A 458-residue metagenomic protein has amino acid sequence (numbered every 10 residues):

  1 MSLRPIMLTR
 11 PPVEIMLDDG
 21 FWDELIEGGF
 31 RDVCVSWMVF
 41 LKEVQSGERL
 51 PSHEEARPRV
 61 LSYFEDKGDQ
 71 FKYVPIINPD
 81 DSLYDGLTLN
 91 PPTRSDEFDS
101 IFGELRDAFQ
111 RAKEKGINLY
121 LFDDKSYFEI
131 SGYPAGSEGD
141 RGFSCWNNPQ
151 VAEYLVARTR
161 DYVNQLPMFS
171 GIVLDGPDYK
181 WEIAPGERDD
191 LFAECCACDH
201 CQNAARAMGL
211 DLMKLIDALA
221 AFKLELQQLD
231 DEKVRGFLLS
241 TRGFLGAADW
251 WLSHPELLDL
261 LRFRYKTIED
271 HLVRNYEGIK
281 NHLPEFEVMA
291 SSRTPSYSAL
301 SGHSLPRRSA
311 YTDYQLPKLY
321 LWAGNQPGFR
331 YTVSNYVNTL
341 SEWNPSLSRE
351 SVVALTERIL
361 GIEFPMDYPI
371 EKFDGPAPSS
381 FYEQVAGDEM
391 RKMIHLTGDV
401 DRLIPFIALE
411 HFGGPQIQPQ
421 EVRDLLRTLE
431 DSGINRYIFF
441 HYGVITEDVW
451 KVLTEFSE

Functional and structural regions predicted by a protein language model:
R4-I15, D80-F102, E138-E153, H254-E269 (+2 more regions): The substrate-binding groove and active-site-proximal loops of carbohydrate-active enzymes, especially glycoside
L17-E43, P51, E55-S82, N164-G171 (+2 more regions): Catalytic domains of carbohydrate-active enzymes, especially glycoside hydrolases
Q45-Y73, Y127-W146, L174-A247, S309 (+1 more regions): Aromatic- and acidic-residue-enriched segments that line the glycan-binding/catalytic groove of carbohydrate-active
Q70-P167, W181-M213, E269-V273: Active-site-adjacent "subsite" loops/lids of carbohydrate-active enzymes
N118-F128, V173-P177, M208-G243, D259-S301 (+1 more regions): Aromatic-lined carbohydrate-recognition surfaces of secreted/lumenal glycan-active proteins
E129-G132, F244-L257, F286-P295, L347-F381 (+1 more regions): Active-site clefts of carbohydrate-active enzymes
S131-G139, W181-I183, E285-F329, G414-S432: Substrate-binding cleft/loops of secretory-pathway carbohydrate-active enzymes
D175, A205, L215-L257, H303-P376 (+1 more regions): Aromatic- and acid-rich polysaccharide-binding/catalytic face of secreted or lumenal carbohydrate-active enzymes
